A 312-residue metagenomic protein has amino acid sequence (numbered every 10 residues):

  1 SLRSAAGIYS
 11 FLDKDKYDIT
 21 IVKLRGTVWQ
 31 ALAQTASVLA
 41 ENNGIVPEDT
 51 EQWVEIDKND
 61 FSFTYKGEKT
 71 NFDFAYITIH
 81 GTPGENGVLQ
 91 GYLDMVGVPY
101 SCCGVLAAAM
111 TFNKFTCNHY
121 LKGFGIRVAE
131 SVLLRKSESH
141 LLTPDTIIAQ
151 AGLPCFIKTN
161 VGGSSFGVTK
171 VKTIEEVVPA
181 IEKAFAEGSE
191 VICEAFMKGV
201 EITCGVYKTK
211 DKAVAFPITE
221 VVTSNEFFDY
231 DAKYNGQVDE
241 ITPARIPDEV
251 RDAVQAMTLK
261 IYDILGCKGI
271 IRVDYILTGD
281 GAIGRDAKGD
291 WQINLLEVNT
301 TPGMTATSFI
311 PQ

Functional and structural regions predicted by a protein language model:
L2-L106, M110-F112, T116, R135-D145: ATP-binding N-terminal substructure of ATP-dependent carboxylate-amine bond-forming enzymes
L2-R3, K69, M110-V200: Active-site nucleotide/adenylate-binding loops and adjacent lid/helix of ATP-dependent enzymes
A6-G7, E182, L259: Solvent-exposed alpha-helix faces
G81, S165, V221-S224, N299-P311: Glycine-rich phosphate/pyrophosphate-binding beta-alpha loops
Y100-G104, E130, T159-G163, L295-E297: Short beta-strands and strand-loop turn motifs
K172-A256, I276-N294: Phosphate-binding site of ATP-dependent enzymes
L259, L265-Q312: C-terminal active-site/capping subdomain that shapes the small-molecule cofactor and substrate pocket of enzyme
